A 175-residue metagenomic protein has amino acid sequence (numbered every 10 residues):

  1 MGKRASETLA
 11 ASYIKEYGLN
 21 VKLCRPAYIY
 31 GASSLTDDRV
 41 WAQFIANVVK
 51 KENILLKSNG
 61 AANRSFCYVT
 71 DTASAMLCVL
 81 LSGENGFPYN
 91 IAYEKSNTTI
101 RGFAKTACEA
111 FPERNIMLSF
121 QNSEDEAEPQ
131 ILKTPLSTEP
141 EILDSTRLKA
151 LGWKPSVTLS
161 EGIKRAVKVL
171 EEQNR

Functional and structural regions predicted by a protein language model:
M1-E7, D38-A42, S65-F66, N97 (+1 more regions): Short-chain dehydrogenase/reductase
M1-K22, V49-K50: Active-site Tyr-X1-5-Lys
K3, R25, A32, R64 (+1 more regions): Short, cationic motifs built from Arg/Lys/His that form the positively charged side of catalytic pockets
A5, L9, Y13, F44 (+2 more regions): Hydrophobic alpha-helix immediately C-terminal to the catalytic Tyr-X-X-X-Lys motif of short-chain
A10, A32-D38, C78, N97 (+1 more regions): Active-site-proximal flexible loops/turns
L19-V40: Flexible, glycine-rich beta-alpha linker
V48-R175: C-terminal substrate-binding subdomain of Rossmann-fold SDR/epimerase-dehydratase oxidoreductases
